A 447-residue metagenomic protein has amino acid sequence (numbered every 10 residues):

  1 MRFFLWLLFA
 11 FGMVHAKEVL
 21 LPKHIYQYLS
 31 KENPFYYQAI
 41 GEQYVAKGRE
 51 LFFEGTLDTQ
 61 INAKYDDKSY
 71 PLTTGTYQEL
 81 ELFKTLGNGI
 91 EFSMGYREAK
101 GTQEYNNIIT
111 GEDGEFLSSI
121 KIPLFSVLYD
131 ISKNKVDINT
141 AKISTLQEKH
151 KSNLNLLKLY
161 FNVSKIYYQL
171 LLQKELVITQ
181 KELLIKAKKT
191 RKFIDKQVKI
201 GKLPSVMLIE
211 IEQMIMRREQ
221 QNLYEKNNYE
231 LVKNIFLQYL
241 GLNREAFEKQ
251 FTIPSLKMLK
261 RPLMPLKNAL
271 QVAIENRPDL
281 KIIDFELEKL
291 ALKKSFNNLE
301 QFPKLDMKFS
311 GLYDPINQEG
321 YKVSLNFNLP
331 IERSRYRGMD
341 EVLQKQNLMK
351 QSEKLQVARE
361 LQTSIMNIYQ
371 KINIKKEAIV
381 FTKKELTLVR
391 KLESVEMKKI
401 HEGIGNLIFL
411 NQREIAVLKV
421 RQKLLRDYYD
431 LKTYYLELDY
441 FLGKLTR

Functional and structural regions predicted by a protein language model:
F3-G12: Sec-dependent N-terminal signal peptides
A16-Y77, L128-K142, K149, N153 (+7 more regions): Bacterial Sec-pathway N-terminal export signals of envelope proteins
E18, K149-V272, I368-K371, K375 (+6 more regions): Periplasmic alpha-helical coiled-coil/stalk elements that build and connect Gram-negative outer-membrane
Q27-Y37, K47-T59, L72, L80-T110 (+8 more regions): A glycine-/polar-enriched beta->alpha junction
I61-S69, M94-K100, M307-Y313: Transmembrane beta-barrel strands of outer-membrane/channel proteins
Y70-T74, N107-D113, D314-E319: Replace "Gram-negative outer membrane beta-barrel proteins" with "bacterial and organellar outer membrane beta-barrel
E79, L117-S119, Y167, D306 (+2 more regions): Membrane-embedded beta-strand positions in outer-membrane beta-barrel channels/transporters
P204-V206, H401-R426: Short terminal targeting/anchoring segments
